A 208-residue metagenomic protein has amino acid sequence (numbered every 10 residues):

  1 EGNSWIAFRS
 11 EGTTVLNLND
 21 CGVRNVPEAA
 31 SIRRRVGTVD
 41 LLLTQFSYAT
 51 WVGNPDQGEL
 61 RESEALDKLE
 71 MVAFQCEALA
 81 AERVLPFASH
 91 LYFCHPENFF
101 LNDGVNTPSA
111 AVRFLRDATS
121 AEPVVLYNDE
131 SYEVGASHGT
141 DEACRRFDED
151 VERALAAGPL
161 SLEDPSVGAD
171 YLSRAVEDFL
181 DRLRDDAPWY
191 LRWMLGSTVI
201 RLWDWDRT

Functional and structural regions predicted by a protein language model:
E1-T38, T44, Y48, E130-R174: Core dinuclear metal-dependent hydrolase active-site scaffold
F8-R9, R34-G37, E77, R184 (+1 more regions): Flexible, charged surface loops at secondary-structure boundaries
E11, A49, W203-R207: Generic structural motif
L16-L18, L43-Q45, P86-F87, I200-W203: Short, conserved beta-strand edge motifs with alternating hydrophobic and charged residues
V26-T119: Cap/insert and terminal regions of metallo-dependent hydrolase folds
A88-L91, A121-Y132: Acidic carboxylate-rich catalytic motifs and surrounding loops in phosphoryl-/glycosyl-chemistry enzymes
H90, D129-E130, H138, D204-D206: A broadly conserved detector of short glycine/acidic/proline-rich loop/turn motifs that flank catalytic sites and bind
D150-R207: Acidic, aliphatic-rich amphipathic alpha-helical segments
